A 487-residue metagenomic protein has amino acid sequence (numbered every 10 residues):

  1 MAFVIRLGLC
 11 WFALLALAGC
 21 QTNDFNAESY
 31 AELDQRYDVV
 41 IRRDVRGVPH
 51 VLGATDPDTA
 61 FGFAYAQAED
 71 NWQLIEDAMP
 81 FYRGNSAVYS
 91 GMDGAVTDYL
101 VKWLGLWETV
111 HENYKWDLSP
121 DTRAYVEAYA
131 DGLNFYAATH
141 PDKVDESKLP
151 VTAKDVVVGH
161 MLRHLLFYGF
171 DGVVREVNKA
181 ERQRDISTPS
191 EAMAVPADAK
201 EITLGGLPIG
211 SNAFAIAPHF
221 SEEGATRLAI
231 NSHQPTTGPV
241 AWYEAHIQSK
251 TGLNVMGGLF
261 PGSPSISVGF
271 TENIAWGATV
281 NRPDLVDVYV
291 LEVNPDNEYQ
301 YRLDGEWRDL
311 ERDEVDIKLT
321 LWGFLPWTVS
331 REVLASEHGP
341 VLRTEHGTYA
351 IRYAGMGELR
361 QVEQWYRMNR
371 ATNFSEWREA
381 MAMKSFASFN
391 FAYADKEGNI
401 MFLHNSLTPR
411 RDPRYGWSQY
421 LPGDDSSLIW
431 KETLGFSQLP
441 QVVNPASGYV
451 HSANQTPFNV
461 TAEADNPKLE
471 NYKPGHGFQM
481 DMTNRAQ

Functional and structural regions predicted by a protein language model:
A2-W11: Sec-dependent signal peptide recognition, specifically the positively charged N-region followed immediately by
A18-G19: C-terminal motif of bacterial Sec signal peptides marking the signal peptidase cleavage site
D24-P239, K250-G252, M256-S265, S336 (+1 more regions): Substrate-recognition/specificity elements adjacent to catalytic centers across diverse enzyme folds
P49-L52, R227-A229, I266-G269, A275-A278 (+3 more regions): Structural recognition of the beta-strand scaffold that forms the well-ordered cores of secreted hydrolase catalytic
E112-S119, R227, E358-R367, L469-F478: Glycine- and acidic
S119, G132, A199, I209-A215 (+7 more regions): Short alpha-helical segments and helix-capping/turn motifs at coil-helix boundaries
G258, G269-E272, A278-L421: Glycine- and hydrophobic-rich flexible loops that cap the catalytic core of alpha/beta enzyme folds
F386-A486: Hydrophobic alpha-helical segments
